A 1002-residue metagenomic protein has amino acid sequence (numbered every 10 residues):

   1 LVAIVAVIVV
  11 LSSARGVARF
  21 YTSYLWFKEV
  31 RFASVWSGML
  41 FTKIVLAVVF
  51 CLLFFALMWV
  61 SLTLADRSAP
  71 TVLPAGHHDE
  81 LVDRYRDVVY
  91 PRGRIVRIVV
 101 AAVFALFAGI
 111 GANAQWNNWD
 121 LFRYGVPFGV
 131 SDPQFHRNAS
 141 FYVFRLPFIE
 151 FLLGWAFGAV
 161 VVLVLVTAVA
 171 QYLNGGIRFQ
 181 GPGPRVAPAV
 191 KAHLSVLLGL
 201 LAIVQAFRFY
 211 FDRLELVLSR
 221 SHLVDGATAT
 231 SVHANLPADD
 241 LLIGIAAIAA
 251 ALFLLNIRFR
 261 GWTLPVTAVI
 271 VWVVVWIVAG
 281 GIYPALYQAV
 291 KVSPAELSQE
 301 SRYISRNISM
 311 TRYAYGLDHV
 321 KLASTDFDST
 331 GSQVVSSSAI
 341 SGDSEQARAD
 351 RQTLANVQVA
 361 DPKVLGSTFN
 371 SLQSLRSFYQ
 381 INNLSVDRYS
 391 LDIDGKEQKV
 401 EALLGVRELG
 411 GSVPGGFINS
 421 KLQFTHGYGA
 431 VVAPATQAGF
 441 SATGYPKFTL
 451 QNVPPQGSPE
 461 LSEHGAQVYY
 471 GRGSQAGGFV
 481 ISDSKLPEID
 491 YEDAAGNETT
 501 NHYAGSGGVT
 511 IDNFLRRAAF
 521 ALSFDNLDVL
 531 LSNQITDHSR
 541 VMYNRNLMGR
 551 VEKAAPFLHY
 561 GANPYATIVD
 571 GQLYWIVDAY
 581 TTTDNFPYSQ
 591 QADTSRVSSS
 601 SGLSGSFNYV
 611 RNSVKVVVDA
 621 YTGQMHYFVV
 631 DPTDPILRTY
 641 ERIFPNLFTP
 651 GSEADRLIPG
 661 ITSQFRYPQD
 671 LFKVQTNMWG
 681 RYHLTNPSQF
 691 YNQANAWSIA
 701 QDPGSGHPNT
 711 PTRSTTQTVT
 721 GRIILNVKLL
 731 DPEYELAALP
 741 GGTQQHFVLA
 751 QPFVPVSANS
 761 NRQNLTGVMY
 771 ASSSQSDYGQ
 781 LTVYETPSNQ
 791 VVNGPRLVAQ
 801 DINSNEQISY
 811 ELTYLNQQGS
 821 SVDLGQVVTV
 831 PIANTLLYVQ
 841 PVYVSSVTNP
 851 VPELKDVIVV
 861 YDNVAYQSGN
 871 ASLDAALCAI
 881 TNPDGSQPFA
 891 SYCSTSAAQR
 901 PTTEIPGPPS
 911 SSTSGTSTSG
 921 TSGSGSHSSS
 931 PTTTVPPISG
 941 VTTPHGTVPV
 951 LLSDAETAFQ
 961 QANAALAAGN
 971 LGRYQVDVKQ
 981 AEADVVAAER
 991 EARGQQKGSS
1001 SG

Functional and structural regions predicted by a protein language model:
A3-K28, S34-G923, H927-A968, G972-V976 (+1 more regions): Soluble extracytoplasmic regions of secretory-pathway and membrane proteins
K997-G1002: Short, solvent-exposed mixed-charge patches
